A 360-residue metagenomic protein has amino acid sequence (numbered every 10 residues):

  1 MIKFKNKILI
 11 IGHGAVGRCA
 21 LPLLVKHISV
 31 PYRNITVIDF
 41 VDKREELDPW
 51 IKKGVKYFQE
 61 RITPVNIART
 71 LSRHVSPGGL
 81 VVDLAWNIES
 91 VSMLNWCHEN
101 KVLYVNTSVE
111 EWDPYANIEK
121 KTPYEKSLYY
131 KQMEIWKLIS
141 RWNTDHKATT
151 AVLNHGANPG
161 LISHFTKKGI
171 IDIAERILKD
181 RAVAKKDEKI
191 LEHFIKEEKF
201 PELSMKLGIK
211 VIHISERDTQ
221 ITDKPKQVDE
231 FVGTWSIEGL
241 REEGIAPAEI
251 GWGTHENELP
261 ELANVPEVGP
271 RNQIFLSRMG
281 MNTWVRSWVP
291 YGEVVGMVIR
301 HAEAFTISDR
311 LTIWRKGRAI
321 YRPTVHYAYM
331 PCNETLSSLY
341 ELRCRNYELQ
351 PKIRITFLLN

Functional and structural regions predicted by a protein language model:
L9-G14: Conserved N-terminal Rossmann-fold NAD(P)-binding element of oxidoreductases
V16-C19: Hydrophobic/small residue at the entry helix of a nucleotide-binding pocket
S29-P49: NAD(P)-binding Rossmann-fold cofactor-contacting core
I51-V65: Rossmann-fold cofactor-recognition segment
N66-S76: Short amphipathic alpha-helix with an adjacent loop that forms part of the alpha/beta core around
I88-V102, T107-K147: Rossmann-fold NAD(P)-binding glycine/threonine-rich loop
T122-S204: Adenosine-phosphate binding glycine-rich loop
D172-N360: C-terminal catalytic/substrate-binding lobe primarily of soluble NAD(P)-dependent oxidoreductases
